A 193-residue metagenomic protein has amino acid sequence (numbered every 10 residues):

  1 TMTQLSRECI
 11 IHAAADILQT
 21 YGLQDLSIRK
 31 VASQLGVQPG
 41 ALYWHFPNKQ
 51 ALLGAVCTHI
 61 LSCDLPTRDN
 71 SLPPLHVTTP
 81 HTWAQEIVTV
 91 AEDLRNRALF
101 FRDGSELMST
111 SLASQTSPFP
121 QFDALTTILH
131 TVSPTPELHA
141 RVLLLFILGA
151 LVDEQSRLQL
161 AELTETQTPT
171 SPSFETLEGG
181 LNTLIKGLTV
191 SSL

Functional and structural regions predicted by a protein language model:
C9, A13, I17-A51, A55: Helix-turn-helix
L18, G54-I60, L112, S117-P118: Alpha-helical DNA-contacting segments of helix-turn-helix folds
A55, H59, V142-G149: Short, residue-level hotspots on alpha-helical faces of the histone-fold and other alpha-helical interaction modules
L65-A113, S117, A140-L143: Hydrophobic alpha-helical connector segments
T89, E106-V142, V152-E154, S171 (+2 more regions): Amphipathic alpha-helical packing segments from all-alpha helical-bundle domains
T131, S156-L193: C-terminal peripheral helix-coil segments that are non-catalytic and often amphipathic
I147-L158: Short, solvent-exposed beta-strand-terminating loops
